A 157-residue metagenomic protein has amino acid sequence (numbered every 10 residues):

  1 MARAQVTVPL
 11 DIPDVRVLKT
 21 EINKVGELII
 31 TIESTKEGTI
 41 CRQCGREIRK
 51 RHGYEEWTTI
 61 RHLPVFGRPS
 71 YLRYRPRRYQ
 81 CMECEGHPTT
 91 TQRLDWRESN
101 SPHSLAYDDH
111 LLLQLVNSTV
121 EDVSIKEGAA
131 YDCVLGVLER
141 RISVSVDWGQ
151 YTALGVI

Functional and structural regions predicted by a protein language model:
M1-G86, T91-L94: Short, conserved DNA-binding cores of transcription-related domains
T59-I157: Short, positively charged, Gly/Tyr-enriched micro-motifs that form contact patches at catalytic or ligand/partner
